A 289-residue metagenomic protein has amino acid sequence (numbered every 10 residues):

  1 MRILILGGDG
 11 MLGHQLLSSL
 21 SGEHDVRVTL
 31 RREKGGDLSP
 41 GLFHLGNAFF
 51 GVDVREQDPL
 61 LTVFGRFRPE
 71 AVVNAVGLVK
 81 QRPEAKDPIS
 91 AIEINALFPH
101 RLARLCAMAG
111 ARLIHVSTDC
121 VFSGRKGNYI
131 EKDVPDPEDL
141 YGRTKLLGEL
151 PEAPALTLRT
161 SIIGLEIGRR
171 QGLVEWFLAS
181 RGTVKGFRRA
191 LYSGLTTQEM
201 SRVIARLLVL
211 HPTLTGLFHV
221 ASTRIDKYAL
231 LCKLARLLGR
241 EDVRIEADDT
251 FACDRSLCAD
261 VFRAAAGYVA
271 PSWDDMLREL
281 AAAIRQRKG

Functional and structural regions predicted by a protein language model:
M1-E23: N-terminal Rossmann NAD(P)H-binding glycine-rich loop of SDR-like oxidoreductase domains
L6, T29, A75-V76, L113-D119 (+1 more regions): SDR active-site strand-loop-helix element
V28-L38, D53-V54, G77: N-terminal Rossmann-fold cofactor-binding loop
G51-I94: NAD(P)H-binding glycine-rich loop region in Rossmannoid oxidoreductase-like domains and their noncatalytic homologs
I89, E93, L97-R101, C120-L158 (+1 more regions): Catalytic helix-loop patch of NAD(P)-dependent Rossmann-fold dehydrogenases
E138, L150-Y192, T196-E199, A205-R206: NAD(P)-dependent short-chain dehydrogenase/reductase
V203-R206, L210-D254, A259: Mid/C-terminal beta-alpha module of Rossmann-like enzyme folds, strongest in SDR-family dehydrogenases/epimerases
E241-G289: C-terminal amphipathic/interface module of NAD(P)-dependent oxidoreductases and related NAD-binding regulators
